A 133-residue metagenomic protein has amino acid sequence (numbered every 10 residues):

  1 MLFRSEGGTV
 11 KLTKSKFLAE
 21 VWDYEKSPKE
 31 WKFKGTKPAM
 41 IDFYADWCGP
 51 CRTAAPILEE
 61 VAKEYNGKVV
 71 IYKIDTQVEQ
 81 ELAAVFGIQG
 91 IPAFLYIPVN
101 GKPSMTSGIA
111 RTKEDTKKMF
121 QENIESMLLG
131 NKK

Functional and structural regions predicted by a protein language model:
K11-P38: A short beta-strand-turn-helix
K14, A55, E59-A62, K117 (+1 more regions): Extracytoplasmic/secreted envelope proteins and their assembly/folding machinery, especially bacterial periplasmic
T36-A39, F43-W47, G90: Short pre-active-site segment immediately N-terminal to redox-active cysteine/selenocysteine motifs in thiol-based
F43-A45, A54-E81, I88: Thiol-based oxidoreductase modules, predominantly thioredoxin-like and allied folds used for disulfide exchange
D46-T53, A93: C-type cytochrome heme c attachment motif
G90, L95-K133: Non-catalytic, surface beta->alpha helical segment in thiol-disulfide oxidoreductase systems
